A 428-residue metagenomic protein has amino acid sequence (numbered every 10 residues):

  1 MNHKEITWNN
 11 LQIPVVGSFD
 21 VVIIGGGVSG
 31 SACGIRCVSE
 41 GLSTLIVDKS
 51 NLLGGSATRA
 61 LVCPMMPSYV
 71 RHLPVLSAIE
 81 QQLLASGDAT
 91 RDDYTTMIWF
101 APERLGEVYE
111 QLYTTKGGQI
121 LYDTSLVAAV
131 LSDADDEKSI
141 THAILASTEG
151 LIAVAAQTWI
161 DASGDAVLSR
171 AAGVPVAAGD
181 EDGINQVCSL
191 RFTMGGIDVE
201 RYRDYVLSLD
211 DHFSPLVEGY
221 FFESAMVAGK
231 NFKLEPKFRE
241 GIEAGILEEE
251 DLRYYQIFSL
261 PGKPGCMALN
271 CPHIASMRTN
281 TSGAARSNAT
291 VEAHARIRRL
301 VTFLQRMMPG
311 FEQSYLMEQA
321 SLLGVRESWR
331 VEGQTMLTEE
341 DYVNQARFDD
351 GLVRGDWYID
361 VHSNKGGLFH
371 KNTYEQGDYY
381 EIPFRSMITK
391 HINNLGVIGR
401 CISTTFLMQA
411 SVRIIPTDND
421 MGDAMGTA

Functional and structural regions predicted by a protein language model:
N2-E5, Q12, S56, D135-E137 (+2 more regions): Flavin (FAD/FMN)-binding glycine-rich loop and adjacent Rossmann-like elements that form
N2-H3, N10, V16-S18, R36 (+3 more regions): Conserved N-terminal/central alpha/beta ligand/cofactor-binding core
I13-G27: Beta1/beta-strand and adjacent pyrophosphate-binding region of the FAD-binding site in flavoprotein oxidoreductases
V22-I24, G34, A134: Membrane-embedded transmembrane-helix bundle of lipid-linked glycan/lipid transferases
G30: N-terminal Rossmann-fold NAD(P) dinucleotide-binding loop
I35, S39, T427-A428: Short glycine/serine- and small hydrophobic-enriched flexible loop segments
E137-A143: Short, hydrophobic/aromatic-rich segments at coil-to-beta transitions
